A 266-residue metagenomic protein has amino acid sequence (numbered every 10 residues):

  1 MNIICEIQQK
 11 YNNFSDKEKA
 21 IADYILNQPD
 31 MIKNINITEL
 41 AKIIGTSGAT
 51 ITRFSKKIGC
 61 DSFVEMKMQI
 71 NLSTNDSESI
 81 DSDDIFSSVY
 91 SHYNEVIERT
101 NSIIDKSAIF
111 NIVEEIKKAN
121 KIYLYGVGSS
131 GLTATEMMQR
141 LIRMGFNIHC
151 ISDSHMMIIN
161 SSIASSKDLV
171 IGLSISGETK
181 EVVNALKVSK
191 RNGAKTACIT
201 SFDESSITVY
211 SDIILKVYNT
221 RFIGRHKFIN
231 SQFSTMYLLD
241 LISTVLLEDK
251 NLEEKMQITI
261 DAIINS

Functional and structural regions predicted by a protein language model:
N2-C5, N13-D16, A20, N27-N34 (+2 more regions): HTH-adjacent hinge/linker in prokaryotic transcriptional regulators
I4-I7, K33, D168, G224-R225: A short, mixed-charge helix-start or loop-turn motif at secondary-structure junctions
E6, A20, Y24, V96 (+5 more regions): Alpha-helical scaffold segments in soluble metabolic enzymes
K117-Y237, S243-K250: Glycine-rich phosphate-binding loops that contact phosphosugars or nucleotide phosphates
K250-S266: A short, charged, Gly/Pro-tolerant segment at domain boundaries
